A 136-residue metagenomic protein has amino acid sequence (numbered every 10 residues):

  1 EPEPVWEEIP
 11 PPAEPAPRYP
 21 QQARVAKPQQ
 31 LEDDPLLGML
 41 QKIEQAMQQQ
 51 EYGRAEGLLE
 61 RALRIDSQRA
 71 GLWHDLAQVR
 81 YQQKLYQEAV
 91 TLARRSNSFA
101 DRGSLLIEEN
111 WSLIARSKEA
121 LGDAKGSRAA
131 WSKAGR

Functional and structural regions predicted by a protein language model:
E1-E32: Long, contiguous interaction/recruitment modules in multidomain scaffold/adaptor proteins
Q29-G57: Alpha-helical segment of the N-proximal tetratricopeptide repeat
